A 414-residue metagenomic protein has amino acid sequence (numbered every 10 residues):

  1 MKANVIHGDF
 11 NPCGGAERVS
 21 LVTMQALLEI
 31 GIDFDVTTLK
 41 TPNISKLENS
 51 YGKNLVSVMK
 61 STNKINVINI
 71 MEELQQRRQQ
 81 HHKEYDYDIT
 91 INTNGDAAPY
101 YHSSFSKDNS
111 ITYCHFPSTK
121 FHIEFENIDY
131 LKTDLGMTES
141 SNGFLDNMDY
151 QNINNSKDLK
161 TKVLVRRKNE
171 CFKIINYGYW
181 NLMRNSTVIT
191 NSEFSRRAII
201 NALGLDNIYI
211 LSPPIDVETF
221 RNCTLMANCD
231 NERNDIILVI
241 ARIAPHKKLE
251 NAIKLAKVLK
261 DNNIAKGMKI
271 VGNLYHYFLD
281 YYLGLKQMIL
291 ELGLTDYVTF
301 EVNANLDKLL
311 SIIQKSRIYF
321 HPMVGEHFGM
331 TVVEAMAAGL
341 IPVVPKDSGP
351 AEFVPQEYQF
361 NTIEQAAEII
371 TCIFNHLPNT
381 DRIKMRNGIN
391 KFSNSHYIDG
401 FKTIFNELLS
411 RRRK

Functional and structural regions predicted by a protein language model:
E17-V22, D235, A244-D261, Y281: A conserved mid-protein helix/loop that constitutes part of the nucleotide-sugar donor-binding site
L39-N43, G267-K286: Glycosyltransferase donor-sugar binding loop
L74, P378-K414: A charged, aromatic-enriched C-terminal amphipathic alpha-helix characteristic of glycosyltransferases across folds
Y130, D134-V188: Membrane-proximal helix-turn-helix segments that form the acceptor-binding/catalytic region of lipid-linked
D146, K168-C223: Donor nucleotide-sugar binding/catalytic pocket of nucleotide-sugar-dependent glycosyltransferases
Y282-A304: Nucleotide-activated donor-binding/catalytic signature segment of Leloir-type glycosyltransferases, i.e., the conserved
V324: Aromatic "clamp/platform" in nucleotide-sugar-dependent glycosyltransferases that forms part of the donor/acceptor
V332, A337-V344: Short hydrophobic beta-strand element within catalytic cores of glycosyltransferases and related nucleotide-activated
